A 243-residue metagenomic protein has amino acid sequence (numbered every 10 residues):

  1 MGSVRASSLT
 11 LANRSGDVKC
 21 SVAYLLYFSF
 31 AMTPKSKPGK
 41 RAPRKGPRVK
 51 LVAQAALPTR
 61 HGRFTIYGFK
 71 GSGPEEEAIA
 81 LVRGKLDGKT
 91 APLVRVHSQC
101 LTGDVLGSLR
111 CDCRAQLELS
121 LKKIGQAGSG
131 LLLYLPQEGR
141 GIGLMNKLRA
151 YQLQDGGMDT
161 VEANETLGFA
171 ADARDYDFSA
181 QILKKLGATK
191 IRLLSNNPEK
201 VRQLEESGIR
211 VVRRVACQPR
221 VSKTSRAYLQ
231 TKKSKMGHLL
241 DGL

Functional and structural regions predicted by a protein language model:
L11-R14, V22-Y27: Short terminal hydrophobic/aromatic SLiMs and anchors at protein ends
C20-A23, D172: A general marker of short, structured functional hotspots
F28-L243: Catalytic domains of riboflavin
